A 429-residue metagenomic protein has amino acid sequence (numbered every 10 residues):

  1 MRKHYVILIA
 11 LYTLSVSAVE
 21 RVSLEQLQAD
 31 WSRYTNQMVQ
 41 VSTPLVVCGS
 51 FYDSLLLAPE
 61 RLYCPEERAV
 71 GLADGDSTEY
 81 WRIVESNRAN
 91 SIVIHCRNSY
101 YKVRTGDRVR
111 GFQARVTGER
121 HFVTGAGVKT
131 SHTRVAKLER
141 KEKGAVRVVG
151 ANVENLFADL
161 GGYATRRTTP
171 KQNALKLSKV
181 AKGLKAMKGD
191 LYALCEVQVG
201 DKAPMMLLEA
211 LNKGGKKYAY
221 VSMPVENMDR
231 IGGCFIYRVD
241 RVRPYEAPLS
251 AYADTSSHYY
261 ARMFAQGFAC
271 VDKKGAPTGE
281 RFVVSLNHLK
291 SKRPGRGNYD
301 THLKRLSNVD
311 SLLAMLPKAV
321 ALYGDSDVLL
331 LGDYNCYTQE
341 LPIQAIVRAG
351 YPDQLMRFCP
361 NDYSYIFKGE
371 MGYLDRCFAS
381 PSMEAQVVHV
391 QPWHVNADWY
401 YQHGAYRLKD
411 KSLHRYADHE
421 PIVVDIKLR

Functional and structural regions predicted by a protein language model:
R2-L8: Sec-dependent signal peptide recognition, specifically the positively charged N-region followed immediately by
I9-A18: Hydrophobic h-region of N-terminal signal peptides that target proteins for export in Gram-negative bacteria
A18-A145, G150-G162, K176-S178: Extended non-catalytic accessory segments flanking core domains
E20-N36, C96-S99, R104-R108, V116 (+7 more regions): Metal-dependent phosphoester-hydrolase catalytic domains
R33, A58-P59, P65-E66, R120-G232 (+7 more regions): N-terminal, active-site-proximal structural segment of metallo-dependent hydrolase catalytic domains
L55-L62, N173, Y192, F264-K273 (+1 more regions): Extracytoplasmic, non-cytosolic globular domains
A145-L160, E246-P248, R281-S291: Active-site-proximal beta-strand elements of phosphoester/diester hydrolases
K202-L289: Structured beta-strand-rich core segments of catalytic domains in phosphoester-bond hydrolases
